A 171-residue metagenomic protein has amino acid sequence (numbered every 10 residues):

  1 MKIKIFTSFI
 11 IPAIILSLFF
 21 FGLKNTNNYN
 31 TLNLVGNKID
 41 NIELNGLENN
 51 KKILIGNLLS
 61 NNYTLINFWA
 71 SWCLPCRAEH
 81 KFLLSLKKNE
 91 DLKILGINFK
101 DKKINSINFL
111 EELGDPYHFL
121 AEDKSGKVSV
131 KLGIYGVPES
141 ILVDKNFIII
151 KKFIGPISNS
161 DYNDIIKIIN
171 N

Functional and structural regions predicted by a protein language model:
M1-F6, T26-T31, G56-N57, K88-N89 (+2 more regions): Short, Lys/Arg-enriched, disordered terminal segments
M1-N45: N-terminal targeting signals for export/organelle localization
I42-T64: A short beta-strand-turn-helix
N62-T64, F68-W72, G136: Short pre-active-site segment immediately N-terminal to redox-active cysteine/selenocysteine motifs in thiol-based
L65-I66, I94, S140: Hydrophobic beta-strand anchors of alpha/beta hydrolase catalytic cores
F68-S85: Conserved redox-active cysteine motifs that mediate thiol-disulfide chemistry, especially di-cysteine Cys-X(1-2)-Cys
K88-N89, K93-S125, V137: Conserved segment of the thioredoxin-like fold in thiol-based oxidoreductases
E111-P116, D123-I169: Thiol/disulfide oxidoreductase modules built on the thioredoxin-like
